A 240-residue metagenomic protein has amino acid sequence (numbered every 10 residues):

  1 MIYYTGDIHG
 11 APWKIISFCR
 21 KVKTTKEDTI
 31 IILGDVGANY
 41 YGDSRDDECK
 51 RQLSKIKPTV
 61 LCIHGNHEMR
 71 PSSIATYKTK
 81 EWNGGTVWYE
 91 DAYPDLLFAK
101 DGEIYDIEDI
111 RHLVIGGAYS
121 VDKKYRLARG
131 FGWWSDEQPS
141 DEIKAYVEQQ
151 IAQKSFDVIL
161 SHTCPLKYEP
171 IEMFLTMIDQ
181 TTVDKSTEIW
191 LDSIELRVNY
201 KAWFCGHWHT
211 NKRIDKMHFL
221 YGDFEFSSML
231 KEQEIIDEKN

Functional and structural regions predicted by a protein language model:
M1-Y3, E103-V114, V158, I214-F219: Beta-strand-turn-beta hairpins that frame and shape the catalytic cleft of phosphate-ester-processing enzymes
T5, A11-I107, Q180-T181, T187-L191 (+2 more regions): Core catalytic region of metal-dependent phosphoesterases/phosphodiesterases, especially metallo-beta-lactamase-like
D7, I30, D35, G65 (+4 more regions): Divalent metal-coordination and catalytic microenvironments
I8-H9, V36-G37, N66-M69, A118-Y119 (+2 more regions): Catalytic metal-binding/acid-base residues of hydrolase active sites
K14-I15, Y41-D43, S72-I74, K124 (+2 more regions): Short glycine-/acidic-enriched loop or helix-start segments at secondary-structure transitions that form or flank
L61-I63, K78-N83, Y89, K167-E238: Conserved beta-sheet core of the metallophosphoesterase superfamily
V87-W88, P94, E108-S186: Active-site-proximal loop/helix segment associated with metal-binding centers of metalloenzymes
